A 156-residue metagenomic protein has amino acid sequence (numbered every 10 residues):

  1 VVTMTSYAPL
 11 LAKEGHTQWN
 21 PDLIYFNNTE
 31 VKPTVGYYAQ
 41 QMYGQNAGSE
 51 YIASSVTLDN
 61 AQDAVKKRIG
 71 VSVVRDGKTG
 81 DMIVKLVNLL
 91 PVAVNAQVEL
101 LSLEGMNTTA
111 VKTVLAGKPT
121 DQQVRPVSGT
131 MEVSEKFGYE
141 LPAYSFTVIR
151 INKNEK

Functional and structural regions predicted by a protein language model:
V1-V71: Aromatic/acidic polysaccharide-binding cleft in carbohydrate-active enzymes
T5, Q40, V84, V98 (+2 more regions): Hydrophobic, well-ordered secondary-structure elements that form the walls of internal hydrophobic environments
L11-H16, P91-V94, P119-Q122, K156: Flexible loop/turn segments at secondary-structure boundaries
W19-F26, L86-V87, N95-L101, V111-T113: Composition- and surface-driven signal marking solvent-exposed, interaction-prone regions in large proteins
K66-M106: Carbohydrate-binding surface patches
L103-A143: Acidic, Ser/Thr/Pro-rich beta/coil linker or hinge segments at domain junctions
